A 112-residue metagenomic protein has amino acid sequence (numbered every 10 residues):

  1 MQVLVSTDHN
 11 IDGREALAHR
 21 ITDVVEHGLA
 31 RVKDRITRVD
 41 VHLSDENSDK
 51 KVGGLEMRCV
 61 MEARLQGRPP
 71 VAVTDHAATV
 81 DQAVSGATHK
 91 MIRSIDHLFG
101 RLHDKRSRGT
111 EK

Functional and structural regions predicted by a protein language model:
M1-K112: N-terminal, polar/charged subdomain of small-to-medium soluble alpha/beta proteins
